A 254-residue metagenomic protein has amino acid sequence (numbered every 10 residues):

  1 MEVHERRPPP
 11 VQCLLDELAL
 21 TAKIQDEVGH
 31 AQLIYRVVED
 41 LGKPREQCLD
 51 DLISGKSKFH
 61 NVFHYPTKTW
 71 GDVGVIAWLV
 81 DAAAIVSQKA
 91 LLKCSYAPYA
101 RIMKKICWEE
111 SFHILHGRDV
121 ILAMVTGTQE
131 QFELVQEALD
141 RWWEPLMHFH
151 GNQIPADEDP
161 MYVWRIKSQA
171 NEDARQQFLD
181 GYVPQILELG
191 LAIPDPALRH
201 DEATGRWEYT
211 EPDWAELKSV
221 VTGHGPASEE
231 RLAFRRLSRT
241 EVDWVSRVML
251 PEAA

Functional and structural regions predicted by a protein language model:
M1, A31, Y35, I114 (+4 more regions): A structural signal for well-ordered alpha-helices, especially hydrophobic packing surfaces of coiled-coils
M1-A22, A84-Y99: Helix-loop segments that flank and shape redox-cofactor active sites
P9-H30, I53, C107-F112: Long, hydrophobic, well-ordered secondary-structure blocks that form the structural core and pocket-lining surfaces
K23-L52, R118-L122: Conserved alpha-helical segments that form or flank metal/cofactor-binding pockets of metalloenzymes
D51-A77, C94, G127-T128, W142-R165: Acidic/His metal-coordination segments adjacent to aromatic residues that form catalytic metal sites in metalloenzymes
Y65-H116: Internal, conserved structured core segments that host functional sites
C94-P145: Glycine- and acidic-residue-rich phosphate-binding/metal-coordinating active-site segment common to enzymes that handle
E133-A254: Extended, helix-rich structural scaffolds rather than catalytic motifs
